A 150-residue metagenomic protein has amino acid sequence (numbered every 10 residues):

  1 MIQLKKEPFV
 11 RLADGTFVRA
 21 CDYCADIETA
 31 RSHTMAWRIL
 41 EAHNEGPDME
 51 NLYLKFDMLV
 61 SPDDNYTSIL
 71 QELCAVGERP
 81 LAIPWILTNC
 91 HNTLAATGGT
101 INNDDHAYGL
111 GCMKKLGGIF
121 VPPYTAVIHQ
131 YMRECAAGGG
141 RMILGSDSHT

Functional and structural regions predicted by a protein language model:
M1-T150: Fe-S-dependent hydro-lyases/dehydratases of central metabolism
